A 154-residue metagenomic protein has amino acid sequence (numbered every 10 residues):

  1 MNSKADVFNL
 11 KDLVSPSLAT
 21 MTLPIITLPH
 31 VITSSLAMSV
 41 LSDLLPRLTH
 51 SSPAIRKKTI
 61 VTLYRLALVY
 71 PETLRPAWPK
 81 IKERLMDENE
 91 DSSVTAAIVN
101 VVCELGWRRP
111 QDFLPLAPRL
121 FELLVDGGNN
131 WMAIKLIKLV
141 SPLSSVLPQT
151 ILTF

Functional and structural regions predicted by a protein language model:
M1-F154: Extended alpha-solenoid helical-repeat scaffolds
